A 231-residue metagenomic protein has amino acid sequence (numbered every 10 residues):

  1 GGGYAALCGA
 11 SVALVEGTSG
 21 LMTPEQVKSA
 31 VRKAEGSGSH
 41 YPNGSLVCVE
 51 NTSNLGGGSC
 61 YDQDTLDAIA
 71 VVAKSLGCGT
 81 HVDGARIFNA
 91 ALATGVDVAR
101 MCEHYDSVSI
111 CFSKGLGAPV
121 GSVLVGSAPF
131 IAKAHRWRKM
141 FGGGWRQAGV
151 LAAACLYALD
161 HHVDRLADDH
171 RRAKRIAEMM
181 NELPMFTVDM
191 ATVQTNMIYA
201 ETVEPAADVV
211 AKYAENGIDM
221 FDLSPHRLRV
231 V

Functional and structural regions predicted by a protein language model:
G1-V203, A207-N216, M220-V231: Conserved PLP-enzyme active-site core in the AAT-like
